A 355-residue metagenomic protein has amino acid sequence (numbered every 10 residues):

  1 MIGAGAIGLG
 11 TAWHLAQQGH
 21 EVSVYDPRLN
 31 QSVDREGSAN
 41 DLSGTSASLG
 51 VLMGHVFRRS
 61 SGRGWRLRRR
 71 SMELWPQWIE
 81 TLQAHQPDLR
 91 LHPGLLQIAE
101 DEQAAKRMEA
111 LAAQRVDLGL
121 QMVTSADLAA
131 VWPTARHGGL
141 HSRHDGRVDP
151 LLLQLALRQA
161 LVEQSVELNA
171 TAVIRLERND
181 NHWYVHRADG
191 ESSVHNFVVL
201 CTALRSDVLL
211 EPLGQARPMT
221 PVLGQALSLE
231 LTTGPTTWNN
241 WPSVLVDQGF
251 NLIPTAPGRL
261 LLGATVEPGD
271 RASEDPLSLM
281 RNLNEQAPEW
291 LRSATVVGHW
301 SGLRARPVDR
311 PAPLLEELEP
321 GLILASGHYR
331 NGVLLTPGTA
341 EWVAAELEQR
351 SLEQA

Functional and structural regions predicted by a protein language model:
G3-G5, L9: Glycine-rich Rossmann-fold phosphate-binding loop(s) that bind the pyrophosphate of adenine dinucleotide cofactors
G10-Q17, P27, S46, G50-V51 (+3 more regions): Active-site substrate-recognition segment that forms the wall of the catalytic cavity or substrate channel
A16-A47: Glycine-rich FAD pyrophosphate-binding loop
S38, L49-V131: Dinucleotide-binding Rossmann-like beta1-alpha1 core, especially the glycine-rich loop that anchors the ADP
R58-R59, Q86-Q97, M122-E163, T265-P268 (+1 more regions): Helix-loop-beta segment of a Rossmann-like dinucleotide-binding subdomain
L140-D189, S193, F197, C201 (+1 more regions): Helical element adjacent to the flavin cofactor pocket in flavoenzyme catalytic cores
P150, A294-A355: C-terminal catalytic lobe of FAD-dependent flavoproteins
